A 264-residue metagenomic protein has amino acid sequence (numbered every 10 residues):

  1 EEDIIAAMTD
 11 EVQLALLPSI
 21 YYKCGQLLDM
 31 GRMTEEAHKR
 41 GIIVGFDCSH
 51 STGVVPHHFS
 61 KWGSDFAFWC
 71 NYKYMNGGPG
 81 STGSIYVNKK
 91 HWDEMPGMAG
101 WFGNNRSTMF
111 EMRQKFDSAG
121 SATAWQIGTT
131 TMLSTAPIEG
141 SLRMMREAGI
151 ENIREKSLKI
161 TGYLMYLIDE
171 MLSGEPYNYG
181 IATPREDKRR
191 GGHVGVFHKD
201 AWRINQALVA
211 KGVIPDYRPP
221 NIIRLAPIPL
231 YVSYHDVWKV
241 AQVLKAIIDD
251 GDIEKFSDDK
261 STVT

Functional and structural regions predicted by a protein language model:
E1-S49, Y74: Active-site phosphate-binding strand-loop segment of PLP-dependent enzymes
I5-A6, A207-T264: PLP-dependent enzyme catalytic core of the Aspartate aminotransferase-like
E11, W62-F66, G212-V213: Glycine-enriched alpha-helix->loop->beta-strand junction motifs that scaffold or abut catalytic
I42, F46-C48, T52, H58-V87: Conserved active-site segment immediately N-terminal to the catalytic lysine that forms the internal aldimine
N76-S81, Y86-K156, G162: Active-site C-terminal subdomain of aminotransferase-like
A122-G128, M145-F197: Conserved small-domain helix->loop->beta segment predominantly found in fold-type I
F197-W202, L230-Y234: Helix N-cap motif at beta-to-alpha junctions
